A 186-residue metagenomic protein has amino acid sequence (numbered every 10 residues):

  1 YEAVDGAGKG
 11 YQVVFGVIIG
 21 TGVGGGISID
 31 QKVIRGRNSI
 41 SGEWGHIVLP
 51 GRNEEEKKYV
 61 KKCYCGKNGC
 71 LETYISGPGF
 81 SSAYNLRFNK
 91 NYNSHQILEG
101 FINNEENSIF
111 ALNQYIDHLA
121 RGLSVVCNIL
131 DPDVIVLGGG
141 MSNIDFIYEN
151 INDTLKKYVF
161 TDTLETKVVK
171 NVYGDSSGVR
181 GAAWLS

Functional and structural regions predicted by a protein language model:
V4-Y11, G51-S186: ATP-binding/phosphotransfer module of carbohydrate and carboxylate kinases, centering on a glycine-rich
Y11-L71: Glycine-rich phosphate-binding loop of actin/hexokinase-like ATP-binding domains
